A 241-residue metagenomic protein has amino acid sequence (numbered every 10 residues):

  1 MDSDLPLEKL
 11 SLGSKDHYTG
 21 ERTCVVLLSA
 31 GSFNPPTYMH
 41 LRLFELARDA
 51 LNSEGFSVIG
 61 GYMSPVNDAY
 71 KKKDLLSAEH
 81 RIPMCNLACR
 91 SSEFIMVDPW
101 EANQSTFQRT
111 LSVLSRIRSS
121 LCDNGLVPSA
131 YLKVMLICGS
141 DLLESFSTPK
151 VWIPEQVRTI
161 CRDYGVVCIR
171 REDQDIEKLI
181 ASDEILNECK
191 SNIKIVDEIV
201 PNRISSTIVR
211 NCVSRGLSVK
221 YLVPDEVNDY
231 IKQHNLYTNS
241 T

Functional and structural regions predicted by a protein language model:
M1-T241: Nucleotidyltransferase catalytic core that binds NTPs
